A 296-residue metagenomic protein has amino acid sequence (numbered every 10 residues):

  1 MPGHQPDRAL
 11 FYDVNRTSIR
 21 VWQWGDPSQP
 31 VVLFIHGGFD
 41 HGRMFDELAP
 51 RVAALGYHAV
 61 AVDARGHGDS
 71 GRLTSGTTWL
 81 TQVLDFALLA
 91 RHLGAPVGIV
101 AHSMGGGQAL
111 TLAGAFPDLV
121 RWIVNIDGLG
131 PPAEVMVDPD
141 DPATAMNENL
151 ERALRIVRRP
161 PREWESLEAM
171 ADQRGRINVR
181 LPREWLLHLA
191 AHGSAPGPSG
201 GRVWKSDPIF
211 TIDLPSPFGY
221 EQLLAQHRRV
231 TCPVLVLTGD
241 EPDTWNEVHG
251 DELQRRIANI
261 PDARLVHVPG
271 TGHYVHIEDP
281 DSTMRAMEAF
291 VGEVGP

Functional and structural regions predicted by a protein language model:
M1-V32, A54-Y57, G94-P96, G130 (+4 more regions): Alpha/beta-hydrolase fold catalytic core
Y12-T17, A54, A64-V100, M136-P142 (+1 more regions): Active-site loop/oxyanion-hole signature of alpha/beta-hydrolase fold enzymes
W22-D69: Conserved HGGG/HGGXW glycine-rich cap/lid loop of the alpha/beta-hydrolase fold
P96-D141: Conserved hydrolase catalytic core segment
R158-P217: Conserved alpha/beta-hydrolase catalytic His-Asp/Glu region
R229-T271: Conserved loop-alpha-helix segment in the C-terminal half of the alpha/beta-hydrolase fold that carries the catalytic
V268-P280: Catalytic histidine-centered segment of alpha/beta-hydrolase-like enzymes
I277-A289: Post-His helix in hydrolase/transferase enzymes
